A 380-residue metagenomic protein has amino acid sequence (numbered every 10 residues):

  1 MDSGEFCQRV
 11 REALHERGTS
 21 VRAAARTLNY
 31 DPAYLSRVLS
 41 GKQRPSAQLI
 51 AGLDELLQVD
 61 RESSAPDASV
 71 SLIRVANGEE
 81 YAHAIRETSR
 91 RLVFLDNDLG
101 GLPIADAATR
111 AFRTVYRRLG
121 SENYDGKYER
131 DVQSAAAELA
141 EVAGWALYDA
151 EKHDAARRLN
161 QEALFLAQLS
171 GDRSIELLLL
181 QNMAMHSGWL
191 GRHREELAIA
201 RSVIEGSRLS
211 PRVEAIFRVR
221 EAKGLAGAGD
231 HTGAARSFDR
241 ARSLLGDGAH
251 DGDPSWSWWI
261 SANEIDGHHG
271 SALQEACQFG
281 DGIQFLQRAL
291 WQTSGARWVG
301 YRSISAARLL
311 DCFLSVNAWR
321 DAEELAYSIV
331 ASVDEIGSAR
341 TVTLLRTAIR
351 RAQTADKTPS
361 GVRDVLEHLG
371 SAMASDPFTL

Functional and structural regions predicted by a protein language model:
M1-T19, A23, A51: A short, Lys/Arg-rich alpha-helix, primarily the initiator
D2-F6, Y30, E87, E264: Alpha-helix N-cap/N′ positions at the starts of helices
E16-R37: Short alpha-helical DNA-recognition segment
T19, V70-R74: Extended, low-complexity intrinsically disordered regions enriched in serine/proline/glycine/threonine
D31, A65-V70: Long, contiguous interaction/recruitment modules in multidomain scaffold/adaptor proteins
S46-S63: DNA major-groove recognition helix of helix-turn-helix/homeodomain DNA-binding modules
V75-N77, A82, R86-L380: Conserved binding/catalytic microenvironments
